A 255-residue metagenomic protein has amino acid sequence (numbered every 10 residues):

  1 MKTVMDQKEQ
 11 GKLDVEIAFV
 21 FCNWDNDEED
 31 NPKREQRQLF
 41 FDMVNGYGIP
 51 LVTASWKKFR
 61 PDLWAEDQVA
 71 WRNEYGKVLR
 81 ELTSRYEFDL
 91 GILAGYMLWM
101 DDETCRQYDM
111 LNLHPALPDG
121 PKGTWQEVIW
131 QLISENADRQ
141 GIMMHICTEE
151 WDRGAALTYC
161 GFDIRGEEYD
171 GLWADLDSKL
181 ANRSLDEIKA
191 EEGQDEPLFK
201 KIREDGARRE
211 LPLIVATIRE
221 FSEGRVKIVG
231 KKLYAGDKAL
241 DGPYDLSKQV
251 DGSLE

Functional and structural regions predicted by a protein language model:
M1-E255: One-carbon transfer enzymes
